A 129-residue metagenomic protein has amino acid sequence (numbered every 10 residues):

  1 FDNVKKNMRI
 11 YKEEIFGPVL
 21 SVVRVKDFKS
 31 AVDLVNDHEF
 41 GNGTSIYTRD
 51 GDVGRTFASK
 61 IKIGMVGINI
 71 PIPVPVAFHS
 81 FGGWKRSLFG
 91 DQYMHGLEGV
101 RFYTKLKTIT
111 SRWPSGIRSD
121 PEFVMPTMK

Functional and structural regions predicted by a protein language model:
F1-K129: Conserved C-terminal structural/oligomerization subdomain of aldehyde/semialdehyde dehydrogenase
